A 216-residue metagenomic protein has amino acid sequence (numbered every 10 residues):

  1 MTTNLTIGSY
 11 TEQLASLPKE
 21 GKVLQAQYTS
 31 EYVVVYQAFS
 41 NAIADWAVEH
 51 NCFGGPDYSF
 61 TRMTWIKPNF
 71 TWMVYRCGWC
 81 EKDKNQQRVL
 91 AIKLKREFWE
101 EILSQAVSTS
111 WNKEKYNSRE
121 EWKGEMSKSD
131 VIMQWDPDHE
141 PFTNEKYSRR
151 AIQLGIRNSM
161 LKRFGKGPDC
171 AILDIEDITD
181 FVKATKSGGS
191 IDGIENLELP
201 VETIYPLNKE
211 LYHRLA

Functional and structural regions predicted by a protein language model:
T2-E31, S59-R62, W79-A216: Conserved NAD+-utilizing ADP-ribose enzyme module
S30-T71, R76-N85: Glycine-rich loop/turn
